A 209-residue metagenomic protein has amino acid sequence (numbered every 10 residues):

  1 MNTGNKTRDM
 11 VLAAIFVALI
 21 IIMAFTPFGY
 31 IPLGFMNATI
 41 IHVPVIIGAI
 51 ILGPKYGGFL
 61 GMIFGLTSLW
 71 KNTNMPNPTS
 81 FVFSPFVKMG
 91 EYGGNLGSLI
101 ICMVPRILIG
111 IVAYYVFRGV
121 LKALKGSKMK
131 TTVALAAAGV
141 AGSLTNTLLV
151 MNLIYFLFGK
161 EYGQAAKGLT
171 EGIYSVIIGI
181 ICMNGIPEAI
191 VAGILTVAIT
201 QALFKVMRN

Functional and structural regions predicted by a protein language model:
M1-N209: Loop-helix junctions at membrane interfaces
